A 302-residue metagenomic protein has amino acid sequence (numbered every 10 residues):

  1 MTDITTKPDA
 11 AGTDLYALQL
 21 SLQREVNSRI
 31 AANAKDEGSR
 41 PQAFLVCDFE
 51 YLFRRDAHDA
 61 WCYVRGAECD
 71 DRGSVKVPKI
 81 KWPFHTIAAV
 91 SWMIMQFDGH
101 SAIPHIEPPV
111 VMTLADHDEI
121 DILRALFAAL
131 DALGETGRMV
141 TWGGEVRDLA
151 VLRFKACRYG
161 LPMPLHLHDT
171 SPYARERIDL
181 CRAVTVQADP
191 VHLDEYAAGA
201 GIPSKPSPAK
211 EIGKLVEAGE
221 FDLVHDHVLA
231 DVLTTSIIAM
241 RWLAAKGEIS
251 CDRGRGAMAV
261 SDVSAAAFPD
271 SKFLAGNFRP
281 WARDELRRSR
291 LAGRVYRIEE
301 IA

Functional and structural regions predicted by a protein language model:
M1-A302: DEDD superfamily 3′-5′ metal-dependent exonuclease/proofreading module
